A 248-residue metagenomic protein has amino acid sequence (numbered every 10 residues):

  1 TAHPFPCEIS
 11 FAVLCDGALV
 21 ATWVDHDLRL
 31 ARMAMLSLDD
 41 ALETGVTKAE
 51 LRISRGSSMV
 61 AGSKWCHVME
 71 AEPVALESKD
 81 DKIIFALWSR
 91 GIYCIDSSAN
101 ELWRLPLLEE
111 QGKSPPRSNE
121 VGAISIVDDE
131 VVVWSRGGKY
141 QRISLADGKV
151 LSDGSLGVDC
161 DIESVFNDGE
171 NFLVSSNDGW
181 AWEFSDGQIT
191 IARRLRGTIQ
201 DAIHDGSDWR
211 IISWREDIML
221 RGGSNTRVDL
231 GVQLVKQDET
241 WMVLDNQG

Functional and structural regions predicted by a protein language model:
T1, F11-A12, G17-D27, K82-A86 (+8 more regions): Short beta-strand elements that form the blades of beta-propeller/WD-repeat-like and other beta-sheet-rich scaffold
A2-F5, D40-M69, E101-E109, L151-S155 (+2 more regions): Aromatic (tryptophan-biased) beta-strands that constitute blades/sheets of beta-rich domains
P4-A18, G62-S63, V68-E77, G112-S125 (+3 more regions): Repeated scaffold domains used in trafficking and secretory/extracellular systems, primarily beta-propellers
P6-G56: A broadly used, surface-exposed interaction patch
S10, R29-L30, Y93-C94, W103 (+8 more regions): A short local loop/turn or secondary-structure capping micro-motif enriched for an aromatic residue
D27-E43, R90-I95, G137-I143, D178-F184 (+2 more regions): Structural motif
I53-S144: Solenoidal tandem-repeat scaffolds enriched in leucines and small polar residues
N119-A123, V127-I212: Eukaryotic tandem repeat interaction scaffolds
